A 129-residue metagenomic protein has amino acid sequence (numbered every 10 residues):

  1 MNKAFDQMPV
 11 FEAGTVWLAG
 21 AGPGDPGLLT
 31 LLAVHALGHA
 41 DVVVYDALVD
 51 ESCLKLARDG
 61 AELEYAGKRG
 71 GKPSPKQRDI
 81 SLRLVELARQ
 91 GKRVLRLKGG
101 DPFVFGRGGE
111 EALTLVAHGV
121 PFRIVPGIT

Functional and structural regions predicted by a protein language model:
M1-P26, L31-T129: Class I S-adenosyl-L-methionine
